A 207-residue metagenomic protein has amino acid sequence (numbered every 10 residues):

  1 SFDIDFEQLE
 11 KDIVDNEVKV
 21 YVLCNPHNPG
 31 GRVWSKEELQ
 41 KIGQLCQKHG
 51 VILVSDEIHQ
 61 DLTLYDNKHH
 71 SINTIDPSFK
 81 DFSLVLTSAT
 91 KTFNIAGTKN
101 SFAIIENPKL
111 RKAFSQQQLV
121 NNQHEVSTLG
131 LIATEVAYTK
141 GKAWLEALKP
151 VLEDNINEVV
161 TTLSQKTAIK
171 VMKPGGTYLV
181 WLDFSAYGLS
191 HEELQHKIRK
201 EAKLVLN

Functional and structural regions predicted by a protein language model:
S1-N207: PLP-dependent class I/II
